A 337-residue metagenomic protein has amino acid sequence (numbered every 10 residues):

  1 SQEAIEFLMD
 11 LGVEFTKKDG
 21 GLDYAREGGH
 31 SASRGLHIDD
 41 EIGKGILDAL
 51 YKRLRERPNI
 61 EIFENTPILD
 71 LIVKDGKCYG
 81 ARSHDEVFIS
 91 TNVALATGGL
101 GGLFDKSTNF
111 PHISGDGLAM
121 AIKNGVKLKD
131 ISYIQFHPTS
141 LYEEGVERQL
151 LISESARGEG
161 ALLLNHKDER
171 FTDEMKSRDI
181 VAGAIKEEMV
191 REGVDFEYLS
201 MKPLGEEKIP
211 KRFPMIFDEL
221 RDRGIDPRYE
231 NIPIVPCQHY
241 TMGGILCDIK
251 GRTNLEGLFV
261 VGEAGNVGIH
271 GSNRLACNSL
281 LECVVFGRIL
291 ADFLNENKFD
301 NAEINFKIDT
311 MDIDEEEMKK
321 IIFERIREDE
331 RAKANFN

Functional and structural regions predicted by a protein language model:
S1-F15, K123-I134: Conserved FAD-binding subdomain of flavin-dependent enzymes
A4, M9-E86, N92, A96-T97 (+2 more regions): Conserved redox-cofactor binding core of oxidoreductases
F7, T16-A25, H30-S33, K74-D75 (+7 more regions): Glycine- and aromatic-enriched mobile tails/lids
L11-D19, R57-E61, N65, L128 (+2 more regions): Flexible, glycine/charged-enriched surface loops at secondary-structure junctions
I68, V87-G98, A121, D168 (+1 more regions): Short hydrophobic core segments
N92-V146, L150, L280, V284: Glycine-rich loop(s) and the adjacent beta-strand/alpha-helix scaffold that form part
M120, V126-E230, F293: An anion/pyrophosphate-binding glycine-rich loop and adjacent beta-alpha core in soluble alpha-beta enzymes
R212-L258: FAD/FMN-dependent oxidoreductases across multiple families
